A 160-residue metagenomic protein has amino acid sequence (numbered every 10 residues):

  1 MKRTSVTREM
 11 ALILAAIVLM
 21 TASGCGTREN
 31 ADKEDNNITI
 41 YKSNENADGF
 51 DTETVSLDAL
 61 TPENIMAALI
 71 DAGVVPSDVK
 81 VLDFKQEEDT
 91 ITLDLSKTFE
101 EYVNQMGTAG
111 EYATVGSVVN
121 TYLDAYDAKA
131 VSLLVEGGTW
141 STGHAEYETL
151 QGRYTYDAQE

Functional and structural regions predicted by a protein language model:
K2-L14, G24-E160: Bimodal "functional hotspot" detector
L19-A22: Bacterial Sec-type N-terminal signal peptides, specifically the leucine/valine-rich hydrophobic h-region
